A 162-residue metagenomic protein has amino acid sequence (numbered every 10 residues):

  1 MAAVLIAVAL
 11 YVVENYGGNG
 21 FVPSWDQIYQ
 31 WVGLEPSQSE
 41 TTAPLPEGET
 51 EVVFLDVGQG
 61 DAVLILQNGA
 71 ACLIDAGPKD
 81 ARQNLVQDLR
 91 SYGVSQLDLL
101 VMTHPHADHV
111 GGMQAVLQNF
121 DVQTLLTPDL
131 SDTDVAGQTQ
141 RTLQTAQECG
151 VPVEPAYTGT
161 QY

Functional and structural regions predicted by a protein language model:
A2-Y162: Non-globular, low-confidence helical/coil segments that flank catalytic cores
